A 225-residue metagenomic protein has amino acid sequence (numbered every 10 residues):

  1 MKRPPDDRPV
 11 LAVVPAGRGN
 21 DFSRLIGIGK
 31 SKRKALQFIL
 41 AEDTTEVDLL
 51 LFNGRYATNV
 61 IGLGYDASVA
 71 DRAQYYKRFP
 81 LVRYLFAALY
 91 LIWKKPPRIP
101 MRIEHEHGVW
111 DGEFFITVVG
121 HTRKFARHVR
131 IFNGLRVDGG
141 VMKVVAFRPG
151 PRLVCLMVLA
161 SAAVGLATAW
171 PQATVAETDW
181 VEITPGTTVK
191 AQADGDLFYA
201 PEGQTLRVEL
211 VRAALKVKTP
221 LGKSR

Functional and structural regions predicted by a protein language model:
K2-I116: Catalytic core of DAGKc-family lipid kinases
F52, D71-R72, V119-G120, V145-F147 (+1 more regions): Short beta-strand-to-turn element immediately C-terminal to the catalytic PLP-Schiff-base lysine in fold type I
G62, V118-F132, L197: Glycine-rich phosphate/pyrophosphate-binding beta-alpha loops
D66-V69, D111-E113, K124-H128, R152-C155: Short acidic/glycine-rich loop or secondary-structure boundary segments that cap or lie
K77-F86, N133-V154: Gly/Ser/Thr-rich active-site loops/lids in small-molecule metabolic enzymes that frequently grip phosphoryl groups
P97-I99, E113-F115, D138-K143, E177-V181: A generic structural signal for short beta-strands and their flanking turns/coil linkers
H105-V109, R136, A146-R225: ATP/nucleoside-binding phosphotransfer catalytic cores, i.e., glycine-rich phosphate-binding loops
